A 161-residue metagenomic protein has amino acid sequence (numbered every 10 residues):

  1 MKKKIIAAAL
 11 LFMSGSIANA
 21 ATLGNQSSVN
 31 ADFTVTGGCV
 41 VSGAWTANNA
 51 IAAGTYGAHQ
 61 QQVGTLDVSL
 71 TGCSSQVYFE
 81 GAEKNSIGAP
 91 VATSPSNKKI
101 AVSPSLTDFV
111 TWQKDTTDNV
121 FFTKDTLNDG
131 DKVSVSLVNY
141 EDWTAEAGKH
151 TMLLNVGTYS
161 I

Functional and structural regions predicted by a protein language model:
M1-A21: Gram-negative bacterial Sec-dependent N-terminal signal peptides
K3, K98-I100, D115: N-terminal cationic leader/targeting segments used for protein routing and processing
S14-G15, P104, V110, G157: Generic low-complexity, intrinsically disordered sequence content enriched in small uncharged/hydrophobic residues
I17-N19, N30-A31, N97, L106: Intrinsically disordered, low-complexity serine/threonine-rich segments
A21-A92, G130-A145, K149, N155-I161: N-terminal small/polar-rich segments of proteins
E80-L106, V110: Predominantly extracellular/secreted and cell-surface proteins with exposed, flexible low-complexity segments
D108-W143: Acidic, glycine-rich flexible loop segments
